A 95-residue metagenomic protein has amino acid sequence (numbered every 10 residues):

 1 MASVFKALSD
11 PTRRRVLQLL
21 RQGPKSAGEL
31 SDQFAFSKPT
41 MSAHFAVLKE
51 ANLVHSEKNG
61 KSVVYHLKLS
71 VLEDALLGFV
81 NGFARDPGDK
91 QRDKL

Functional and structural regions predicted by a protein language model:
A2-T40, N59-L72: N-terminal helix-turn-helix DNA-binding core of bacterial DNA-binding proteins
T12-R14, L20, L48, D89-D93: Short, intrinsically disordered low-complexity segments
D32, A43, K49-E50: Alpha-helical residues within the helix-turn-helix
F36-T40, A51, R85, K94-L95: Juxtamembrane/interface motifs at transmembrane-helix termini
L69-L95: Amphipathic alpha-helical dimerization/coiled-coil segments that flank or bridge DNA-binding/regulatory modules
